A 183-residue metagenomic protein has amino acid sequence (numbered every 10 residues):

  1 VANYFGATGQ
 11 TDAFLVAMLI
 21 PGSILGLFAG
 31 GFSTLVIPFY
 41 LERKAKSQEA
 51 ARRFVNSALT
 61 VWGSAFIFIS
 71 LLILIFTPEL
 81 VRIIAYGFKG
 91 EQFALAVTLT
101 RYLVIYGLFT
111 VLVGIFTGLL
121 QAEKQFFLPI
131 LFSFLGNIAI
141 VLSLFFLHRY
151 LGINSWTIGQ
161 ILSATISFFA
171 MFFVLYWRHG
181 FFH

Functional and structural regions predicted by a protein language model:
V1-H183: Membrane-embedded alpha-helical bundles of multi-pass transporters/translocases, especially carrier/permease families
